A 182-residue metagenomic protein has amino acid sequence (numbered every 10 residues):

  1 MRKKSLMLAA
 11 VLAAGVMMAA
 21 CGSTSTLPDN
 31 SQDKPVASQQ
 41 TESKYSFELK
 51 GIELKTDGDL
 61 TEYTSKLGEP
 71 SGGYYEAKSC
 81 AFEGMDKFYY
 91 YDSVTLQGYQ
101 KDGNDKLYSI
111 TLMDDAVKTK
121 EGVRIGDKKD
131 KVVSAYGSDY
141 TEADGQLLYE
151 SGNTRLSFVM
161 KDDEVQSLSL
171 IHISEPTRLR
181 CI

Functional and structural regions predicted by a protein language model:
M1-S5: Positively charged n-region of N-terminal signal peptides that target proteins for export
M7-A13: Sec-dependent N-terminal signal peptides
M17-A20: C-terminal motif of bacterial Sec signal peptides marking the signal peptidase cleavage site
T24-E69: N-terminal, intrinsically disordered, polar/charged segments of Gram-positive cell-envelope systems that serve as
T41-E48, Y108-V117: Acidic/histidine-rich, surface-exposed loop or edge segments in extracytoplasmic proteins
E48-L54, A116-V123: Second-shell loop/turn segments in exported
E62-D102, R124, K129-L170: A cross-family detector of function-defining hotspots
I171-I182: Single conserved hydrophobic/aromatic residue that forms the stacking wall/gate of nucleotide- or nucleobase-binding
